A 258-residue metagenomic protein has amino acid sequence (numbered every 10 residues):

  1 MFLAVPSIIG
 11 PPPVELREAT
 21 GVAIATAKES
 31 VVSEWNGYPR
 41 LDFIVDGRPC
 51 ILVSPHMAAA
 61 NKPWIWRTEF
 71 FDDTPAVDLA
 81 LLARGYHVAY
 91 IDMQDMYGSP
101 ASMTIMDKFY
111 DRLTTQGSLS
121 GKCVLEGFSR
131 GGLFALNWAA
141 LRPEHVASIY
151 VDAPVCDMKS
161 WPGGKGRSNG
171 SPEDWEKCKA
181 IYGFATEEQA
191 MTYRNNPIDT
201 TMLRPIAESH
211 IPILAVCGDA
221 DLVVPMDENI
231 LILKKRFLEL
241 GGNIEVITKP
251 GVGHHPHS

Functional and structural regions predicted by a protein language model:
L16-A60: N-terminal cap/lid segment of alpha/beta-hydrolase-fold proteins
V53, V223, E228-S258: C-terminal catalytic histidine-bearing segment of alpha/beta-hydrolase fold enzymes
D73-A89: Short amphipathic alpha-helix adjacent to the substrate-entry channel of hydrolases
Y97-S118: Alpha/beta-hydrolase active-site loop
G117-S129: Alpha/beta-hydrolase fold nucleophile elbow
G127-N137: Glycine-rich nucleophile elbow surrounding the catalytic serine of serine-hydrolase chemistry
N137-Q189: Hydrolase active-site cap/lid region
S168-L231, K235-L238: The feature captures the conserved acid-bearing segment of alpha/beta-hydrolase catalytic domains
